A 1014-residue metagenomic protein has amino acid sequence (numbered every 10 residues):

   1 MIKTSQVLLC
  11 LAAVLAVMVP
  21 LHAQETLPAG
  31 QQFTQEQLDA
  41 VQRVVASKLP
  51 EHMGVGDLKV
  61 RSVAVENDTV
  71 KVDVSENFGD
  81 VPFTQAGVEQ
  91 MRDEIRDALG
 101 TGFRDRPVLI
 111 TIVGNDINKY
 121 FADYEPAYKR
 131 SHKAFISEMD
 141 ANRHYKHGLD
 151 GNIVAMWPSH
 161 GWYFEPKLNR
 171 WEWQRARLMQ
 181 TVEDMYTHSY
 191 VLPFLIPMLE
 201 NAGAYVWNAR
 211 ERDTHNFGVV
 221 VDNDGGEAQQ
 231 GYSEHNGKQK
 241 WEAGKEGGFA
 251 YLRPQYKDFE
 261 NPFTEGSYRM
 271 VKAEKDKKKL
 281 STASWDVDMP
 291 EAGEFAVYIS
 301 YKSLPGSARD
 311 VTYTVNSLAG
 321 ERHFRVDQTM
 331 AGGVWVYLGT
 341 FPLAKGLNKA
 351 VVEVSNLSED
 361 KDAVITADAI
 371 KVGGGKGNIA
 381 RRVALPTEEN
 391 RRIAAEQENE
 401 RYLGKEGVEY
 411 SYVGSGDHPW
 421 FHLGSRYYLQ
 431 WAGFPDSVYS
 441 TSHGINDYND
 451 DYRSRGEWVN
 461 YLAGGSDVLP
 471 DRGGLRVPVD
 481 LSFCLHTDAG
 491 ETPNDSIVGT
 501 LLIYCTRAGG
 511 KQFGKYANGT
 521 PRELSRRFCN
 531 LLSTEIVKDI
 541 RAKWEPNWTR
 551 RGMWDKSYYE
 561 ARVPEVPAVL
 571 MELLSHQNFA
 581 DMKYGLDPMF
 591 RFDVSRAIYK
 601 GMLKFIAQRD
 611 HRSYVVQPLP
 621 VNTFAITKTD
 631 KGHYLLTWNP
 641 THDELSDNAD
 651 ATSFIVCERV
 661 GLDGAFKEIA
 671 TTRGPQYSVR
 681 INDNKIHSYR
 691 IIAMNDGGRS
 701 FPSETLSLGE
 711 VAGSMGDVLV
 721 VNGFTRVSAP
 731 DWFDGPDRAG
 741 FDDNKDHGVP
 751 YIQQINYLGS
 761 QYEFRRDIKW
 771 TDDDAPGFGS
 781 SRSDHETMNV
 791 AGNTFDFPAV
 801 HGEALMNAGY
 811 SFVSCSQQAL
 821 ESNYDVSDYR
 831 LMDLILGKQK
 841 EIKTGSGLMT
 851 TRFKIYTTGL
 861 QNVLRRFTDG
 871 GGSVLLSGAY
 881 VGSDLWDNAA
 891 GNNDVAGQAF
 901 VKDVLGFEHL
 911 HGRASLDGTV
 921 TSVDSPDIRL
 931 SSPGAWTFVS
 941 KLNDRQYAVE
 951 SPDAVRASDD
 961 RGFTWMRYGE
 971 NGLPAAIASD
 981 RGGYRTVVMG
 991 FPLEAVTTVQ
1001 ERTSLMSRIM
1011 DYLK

Functional and structural regions predicted by a protein language model:
D73-E172, A367-G414, G735-F741, H747-Y751 (+1 more regions): Non-catalytic propeptide/linker segments at domain boundaries
E183, F194-A202, R210-E211, E704-L831 (+2 more regions): Aromatic-Pro/Gly-enriched surface loop or interdomain linker that acts as a lid/target-recognition segment
S281-P305: A short beta-strand element within beta-rich, extracytoplasmic domains of secreted/secretory-pathway proteins
N348, G373-G375, S466, L481-G510 (+2 more regions): Active-site-adjacent mobile loop/cap segments within catalytic or ligand-binding domains
V352-V364: Short beta-strand-plus-loop segments that form exposed binding edges in beta-rich domains
F605-N648, G697-G716: Pro/Thr/Ser/Gly-rich low-complexity, intrinsically disordered linker/stalk tracts
V679-G698: Beta-strand-rich modules
K838-Q946, D960-G962, R967-G969, E1001 (+1 more regions): A glycine-rich, often tryptophan-bearing local segment used as a flexible ligand/cofactor-contacting loop or short
